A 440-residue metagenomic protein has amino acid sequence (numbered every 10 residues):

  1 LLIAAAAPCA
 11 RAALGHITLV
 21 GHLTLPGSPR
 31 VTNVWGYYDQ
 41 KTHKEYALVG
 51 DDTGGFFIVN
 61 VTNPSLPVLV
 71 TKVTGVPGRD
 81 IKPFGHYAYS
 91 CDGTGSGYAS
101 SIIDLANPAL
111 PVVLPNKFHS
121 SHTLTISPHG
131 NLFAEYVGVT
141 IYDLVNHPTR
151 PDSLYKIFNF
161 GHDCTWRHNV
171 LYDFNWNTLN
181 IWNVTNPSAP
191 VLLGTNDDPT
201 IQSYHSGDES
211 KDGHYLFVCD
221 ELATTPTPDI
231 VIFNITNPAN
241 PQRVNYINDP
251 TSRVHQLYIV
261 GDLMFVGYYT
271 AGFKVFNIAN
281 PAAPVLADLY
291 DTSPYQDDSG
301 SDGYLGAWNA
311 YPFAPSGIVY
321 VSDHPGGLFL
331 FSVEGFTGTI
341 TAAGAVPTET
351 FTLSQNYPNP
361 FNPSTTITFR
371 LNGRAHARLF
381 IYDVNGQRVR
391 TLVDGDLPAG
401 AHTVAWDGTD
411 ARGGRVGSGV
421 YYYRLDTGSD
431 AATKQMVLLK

Functional and structural regions predicted by a protein language model:
L1-A5: Bacterial N-terminal signal peptides
C9-G338: Feature marking well-ordered beta-strand scaffolds used for ligand recognition
G54, M264, V275, T352 (+2 more regions): Short loop/turn microsegments at loop-to-beta-strand junctions
A223, I259, V346, P360-N362 (+4 more regions): Surface-exposed coil/turn segments at beta-strand junctions on protein surfaces, enriched
A342-Y357, F361-D383, T391, W406 (+1 more regions): Glycine-centered coil/turn sites that cap beta-strands in beta-rich domains
L392-D396: Beta-strand-rich interaction surfaces with strong enrichment in secreted/lumenal proteins
A399, A405, G414-K440: C-terminal tail/sorting-segment detector
